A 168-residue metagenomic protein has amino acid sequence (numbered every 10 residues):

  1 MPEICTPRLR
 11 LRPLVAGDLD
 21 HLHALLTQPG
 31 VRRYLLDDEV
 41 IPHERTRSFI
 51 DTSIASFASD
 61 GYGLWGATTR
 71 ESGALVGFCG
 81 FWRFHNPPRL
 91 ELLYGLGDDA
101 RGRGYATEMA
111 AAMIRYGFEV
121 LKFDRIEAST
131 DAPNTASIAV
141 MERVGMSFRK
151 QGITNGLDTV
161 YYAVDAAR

Functional and structural regions predicted by a protein language model:
M1-Y34, D38, D51, L64-R168: Acyl-donor (CoA/ACP) binding surface of acyl/acetyltransferases
P42-G61: Active-site rim helix/loop that mediates acceptor-substrate recognition in acyltransferases
